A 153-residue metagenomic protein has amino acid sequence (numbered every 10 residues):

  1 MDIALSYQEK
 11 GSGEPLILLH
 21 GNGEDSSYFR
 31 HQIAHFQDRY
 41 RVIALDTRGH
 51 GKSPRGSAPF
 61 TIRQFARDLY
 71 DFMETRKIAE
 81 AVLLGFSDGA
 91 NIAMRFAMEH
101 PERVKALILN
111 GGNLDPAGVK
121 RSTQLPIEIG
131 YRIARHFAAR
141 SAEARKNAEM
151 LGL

Functional and structural regions predicted by a protein language model:
M1-A4: N-terminal cap/lid segment of alpha/beta-hydrolase-fold proteins
S6-A58, F72: Conserved HGGG/HGGXW glycine-rich cap/lid loop of the alpha/beta-hydrolase fold
D46, V82, K105-I108: Residue in the alpha/beta-hydrolase core beta-strand immediately N-terminal to the catalytic nucleophile
Q64-A81: Conserved acidic catalytic loop of the alpha/beta-hydrolase fold
F65, L83-G85, N110: Short beta-strand immediately N-terminal to the catalytic nucleophile in serine-hydrolase-like folds
G85, G89, A93: Gly/Ala-rich beta-loop-alpha elbow adjacent to hydrolase catalytic centers
M94-E99, K105-F137: Flexible "cap/lid" loop of the alpha/beta hydrolase fold
G118-S122, H136-L153: Conserved alpha/beta-hydrolase catalytic His-Asp/Glu region
